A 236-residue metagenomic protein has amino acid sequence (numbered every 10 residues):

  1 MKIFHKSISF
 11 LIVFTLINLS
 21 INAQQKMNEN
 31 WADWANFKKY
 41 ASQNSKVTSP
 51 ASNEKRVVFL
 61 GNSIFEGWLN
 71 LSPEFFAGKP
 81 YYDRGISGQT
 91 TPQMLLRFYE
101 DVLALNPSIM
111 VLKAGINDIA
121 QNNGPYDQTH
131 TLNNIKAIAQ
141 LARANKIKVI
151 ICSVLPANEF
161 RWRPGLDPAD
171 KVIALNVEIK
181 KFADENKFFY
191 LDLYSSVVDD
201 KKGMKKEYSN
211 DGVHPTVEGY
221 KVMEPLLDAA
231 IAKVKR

Functional and structural regions predicted by a protein language model:
M1-Q25: Bacterial Sec-dependent N-terminal signal peptides
A23-I109: Serine-esterase "nucleophile elbow" of acetyl-processing enzymes
R84-S87, A114-G115, I119, N123: Cell-envelope and extracellular/periplasmic
P92-L103, T129-K136, Q140, K221 (+1 more regions): Amphipathic, non-transmembrane alpha-helical secondary structure
V111-G115, I135-K136, R143-N145, V149-C152: Conserved, well-ordered alpha-helix/loop/beta-strand core segments that scaffold catalytic motifs
I119-G124, Q128, E159-R163: Extracytoplasmic/secreted cell-surface and envelope-processing proteins
D127-K136, A169-L175: Charged helix-capping and loop-helix junction motifs
L155-R236: Catalytic His-Asp segment of secreted/periplasmic serine-dependent ester chemistry enzymes
